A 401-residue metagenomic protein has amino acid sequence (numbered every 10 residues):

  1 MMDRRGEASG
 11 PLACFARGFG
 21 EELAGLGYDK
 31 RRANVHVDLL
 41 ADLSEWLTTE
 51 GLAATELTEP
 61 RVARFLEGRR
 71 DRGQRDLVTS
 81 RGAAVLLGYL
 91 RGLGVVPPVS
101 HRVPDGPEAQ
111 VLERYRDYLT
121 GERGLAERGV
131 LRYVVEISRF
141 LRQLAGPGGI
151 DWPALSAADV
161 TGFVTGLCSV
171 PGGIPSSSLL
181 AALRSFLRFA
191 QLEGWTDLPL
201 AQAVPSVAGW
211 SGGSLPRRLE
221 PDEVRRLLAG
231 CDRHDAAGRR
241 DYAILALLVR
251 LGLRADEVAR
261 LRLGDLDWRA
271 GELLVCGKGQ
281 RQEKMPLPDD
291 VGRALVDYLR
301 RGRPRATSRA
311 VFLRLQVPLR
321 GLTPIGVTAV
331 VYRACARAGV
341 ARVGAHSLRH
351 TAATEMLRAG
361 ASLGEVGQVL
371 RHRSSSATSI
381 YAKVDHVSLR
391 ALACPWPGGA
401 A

Functional and structural regions predicted by a protein language model:
M1-A401: Conserved catalytic core of the tyrosine transesterase superfamily
